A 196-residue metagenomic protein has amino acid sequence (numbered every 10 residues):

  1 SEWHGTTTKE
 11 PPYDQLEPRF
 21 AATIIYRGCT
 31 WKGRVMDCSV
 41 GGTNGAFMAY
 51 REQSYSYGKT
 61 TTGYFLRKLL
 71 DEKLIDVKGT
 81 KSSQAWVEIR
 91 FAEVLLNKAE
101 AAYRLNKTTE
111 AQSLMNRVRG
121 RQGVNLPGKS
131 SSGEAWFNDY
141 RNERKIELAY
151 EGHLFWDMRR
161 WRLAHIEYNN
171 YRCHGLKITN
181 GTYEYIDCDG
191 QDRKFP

Functional and structural regions predicted by a protein language model:
S1-P196: Acidic/polar-rich alpha-helix caps and helix-coil junctions
